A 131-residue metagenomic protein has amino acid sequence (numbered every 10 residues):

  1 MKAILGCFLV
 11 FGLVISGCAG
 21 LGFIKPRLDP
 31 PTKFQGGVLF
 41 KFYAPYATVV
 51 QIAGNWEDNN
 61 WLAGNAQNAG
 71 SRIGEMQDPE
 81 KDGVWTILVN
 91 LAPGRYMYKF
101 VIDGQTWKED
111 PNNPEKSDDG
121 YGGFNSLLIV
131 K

Functional and structural regions predicted by a protein language model:
M1-A19: Sec-dependent bacterial lipoprotein signal peptides
I15-D29, Q67-G74, K81: Short, charged N-terminal helix-start/capping segments
C18-P45, L127: Basic K/R-rich, polyanion-interacting modules in nucleoproteins and related proteins
G37-P93, D103-K131: Aromatic-rich carbohydrate-binding modules that target alpha-glucans
